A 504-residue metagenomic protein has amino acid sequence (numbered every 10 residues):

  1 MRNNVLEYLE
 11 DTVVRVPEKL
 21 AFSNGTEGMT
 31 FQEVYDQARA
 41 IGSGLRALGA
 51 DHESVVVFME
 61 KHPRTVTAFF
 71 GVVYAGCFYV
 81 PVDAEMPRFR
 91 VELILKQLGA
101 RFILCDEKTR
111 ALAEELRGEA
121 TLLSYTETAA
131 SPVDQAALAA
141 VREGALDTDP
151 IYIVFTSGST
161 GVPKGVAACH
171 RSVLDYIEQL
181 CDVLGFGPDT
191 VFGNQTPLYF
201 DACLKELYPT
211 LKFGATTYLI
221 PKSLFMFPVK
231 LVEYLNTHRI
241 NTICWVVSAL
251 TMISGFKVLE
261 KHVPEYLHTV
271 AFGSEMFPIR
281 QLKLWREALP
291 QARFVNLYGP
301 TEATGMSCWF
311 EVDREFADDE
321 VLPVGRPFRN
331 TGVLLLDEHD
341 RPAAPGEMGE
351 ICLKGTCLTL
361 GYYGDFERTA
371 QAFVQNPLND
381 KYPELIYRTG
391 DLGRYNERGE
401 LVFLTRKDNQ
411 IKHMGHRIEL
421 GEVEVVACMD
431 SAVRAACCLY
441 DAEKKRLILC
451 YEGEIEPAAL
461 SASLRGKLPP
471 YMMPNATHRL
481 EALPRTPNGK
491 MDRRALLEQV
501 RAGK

Functional and structural regions predicted by a protein language model:
M1-I153, A168, P278, L282 (+3 more regions): AMP-binding/adenylate-forming domain of the ANL superfamily
N4-L6, R88, I103-L116, T121-R142 (+3 more regions): AMP-dependent adenylate-forming
T30-Q32, I151-E178: Conserved AMP-binding A3 loop
M59-H62, D83, F186, T196-C203 (+2 more regions): Conserved AMP-binding
M59-P63, C77-K96, E107-R110, A215-H238 (+3 more regions): ATP-dependent adenylate-forming carboxylate-activation enzymes
A137-F155, V162, F186-F192, L198: Conserved pre-ATP/AMP-binding loop-to-beta segment of ANL
K164-G193, D201-N241: Conserved AMP-binding/adenylation subdomain of ANL enzymes
K212-A215, I240-C244, S254-D319, P323: Gly/Ser/Thr-rich phosphate-binding loop
